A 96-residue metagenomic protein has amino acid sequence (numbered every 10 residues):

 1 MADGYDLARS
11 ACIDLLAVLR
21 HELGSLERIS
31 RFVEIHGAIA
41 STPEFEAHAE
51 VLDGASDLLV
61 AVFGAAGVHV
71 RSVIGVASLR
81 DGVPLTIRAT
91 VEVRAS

Functional and structural regions predicted by a protein language model:
M1-S96: Short, polar/acidic, helix-capping and beta-turn segments at strand->helix junctions that line the mouths
